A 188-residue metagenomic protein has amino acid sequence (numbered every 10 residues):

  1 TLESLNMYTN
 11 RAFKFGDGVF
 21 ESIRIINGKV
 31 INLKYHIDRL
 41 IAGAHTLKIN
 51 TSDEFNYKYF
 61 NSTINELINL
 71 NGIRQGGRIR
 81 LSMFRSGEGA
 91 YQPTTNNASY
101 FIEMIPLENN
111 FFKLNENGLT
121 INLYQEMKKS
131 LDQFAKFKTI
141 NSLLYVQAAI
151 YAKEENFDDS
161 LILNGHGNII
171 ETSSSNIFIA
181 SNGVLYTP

Functional and structural regions predicted by a protein language model:
T1-E66, Y91-P188: Helix-start/capping segments and mature chain N-termini
L70-M83, G87: Ordered, amphipathic secondary-structure segments that act as subunit-interaction surfaces in large macromolecular
